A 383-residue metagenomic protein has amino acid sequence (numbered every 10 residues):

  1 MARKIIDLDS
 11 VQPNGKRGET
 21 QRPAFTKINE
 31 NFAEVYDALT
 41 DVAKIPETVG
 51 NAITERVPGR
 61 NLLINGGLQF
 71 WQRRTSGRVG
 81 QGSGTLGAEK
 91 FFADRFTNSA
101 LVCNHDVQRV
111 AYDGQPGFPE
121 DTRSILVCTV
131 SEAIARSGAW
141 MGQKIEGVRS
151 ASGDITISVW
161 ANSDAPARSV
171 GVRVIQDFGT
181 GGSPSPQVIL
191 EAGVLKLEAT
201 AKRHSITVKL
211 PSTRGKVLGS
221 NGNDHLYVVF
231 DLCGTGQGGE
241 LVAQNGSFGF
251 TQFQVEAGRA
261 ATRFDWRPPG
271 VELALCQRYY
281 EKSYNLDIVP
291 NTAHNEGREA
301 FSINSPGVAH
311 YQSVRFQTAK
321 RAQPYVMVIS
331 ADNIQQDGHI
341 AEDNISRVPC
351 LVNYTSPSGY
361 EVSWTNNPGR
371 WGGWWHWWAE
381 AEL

Functional and structural regions predicted by a protein language model:
M1-A43: Extracellular "spike/adhesin" assembly and maturation modules and analogous cytosolic coiled-coil scaffolds
Y36-D37, V42-L383: Extracellular and organelle-lumenal recognition/adhesion modules and their flexible linkers in secreted
